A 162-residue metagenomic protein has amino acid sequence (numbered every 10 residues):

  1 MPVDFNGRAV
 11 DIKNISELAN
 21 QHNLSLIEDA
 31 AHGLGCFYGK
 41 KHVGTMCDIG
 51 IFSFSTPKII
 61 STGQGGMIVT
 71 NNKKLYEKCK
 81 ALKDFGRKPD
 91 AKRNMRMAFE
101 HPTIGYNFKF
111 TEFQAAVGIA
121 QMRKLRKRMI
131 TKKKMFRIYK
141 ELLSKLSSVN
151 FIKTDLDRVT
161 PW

Functional and structural regions predicted by a protein language model:
M1-T62, M67-K74: Active-site phosphate-binding strand-loop segment of PLP-dependent enzymes
M1-V3, R8-N14, Q21, F37 (+1 more regions): PLP-dependent aminotransferase class I/II
